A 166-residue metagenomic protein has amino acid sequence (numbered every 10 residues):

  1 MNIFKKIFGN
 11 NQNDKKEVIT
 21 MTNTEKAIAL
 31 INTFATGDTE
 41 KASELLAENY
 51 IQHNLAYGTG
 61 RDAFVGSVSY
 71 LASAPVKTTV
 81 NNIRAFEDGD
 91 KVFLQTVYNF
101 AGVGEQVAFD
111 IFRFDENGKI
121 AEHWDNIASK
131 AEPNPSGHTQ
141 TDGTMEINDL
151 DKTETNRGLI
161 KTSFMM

Functional and structural regions predicted by a protein language model:
N2-M166: C-terminal and inter-domain tail/linker signature
